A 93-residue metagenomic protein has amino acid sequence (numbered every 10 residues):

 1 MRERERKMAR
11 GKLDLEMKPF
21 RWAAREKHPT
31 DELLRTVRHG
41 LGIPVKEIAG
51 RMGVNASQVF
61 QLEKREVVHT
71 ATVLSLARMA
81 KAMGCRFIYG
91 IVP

Functional and structural regions predicted by a protein language model:
M1-E32: N-terminal flexible/basic segments that precede or flank functional cores
H28, R38-G40: Short amphipathic helical patch at the helix-1/turn junction of helix-turn-helix
L34, V45-K46, A56, V73-L76: Helix-turn-helix DNA-binding elements, focusing on the entry/boundary residues of the two helices that contact DNA
R38, A49, A80: The alpha-helix within a helix-turn-helix
G42-L62: Short alpha-helical DNA-recognition segment
E66-T72: Short, solvent-exposed alpha-helical "recognition" segments
V73-Y89: DNA major-groove recognition helix of helix-turn-helix/homeodomain DNA-binding modules
I91-P93: Flexible glycine-/small-residue-rich
